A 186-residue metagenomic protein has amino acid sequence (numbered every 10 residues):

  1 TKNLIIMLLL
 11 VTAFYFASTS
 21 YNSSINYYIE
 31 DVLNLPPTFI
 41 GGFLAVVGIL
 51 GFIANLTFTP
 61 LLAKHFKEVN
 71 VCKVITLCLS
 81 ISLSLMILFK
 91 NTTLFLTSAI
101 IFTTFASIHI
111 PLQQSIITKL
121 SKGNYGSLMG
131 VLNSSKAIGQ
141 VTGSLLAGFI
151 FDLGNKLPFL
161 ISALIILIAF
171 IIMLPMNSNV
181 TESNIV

Functional and structural regions predicted by a protein language model:
A13-N22, A106: Conserved extracellular-gate-facing transmembrane-helix segments in secondary transporters
S23-F39: Short amphipathic helix-loop junctions that connect adjacent transmembrane helices in Major Facilitator Superfamily/SLC
A54-K67, F151: Helix-to-loop junctions at the C-terminal end of transmembrane segments in multipass secondary transporters
N70-L85: Structural signature of the two symmetry-related core transmembrane helices
I87-S98: Helix-loop junctions at membrane interfaces in 12-TM secondary transporters
I108-S121: Intracellular juxtamembrane helix-capping segments at the cytosolic ends of symmetry-related transmembrane helices
N124-L153: A late C-terminal transmembrane helix in Major Facilitator Superfamily
S162-V186: Multi-pass alpha-helical transporter architecture, strongest for 12-TM Major Facilitator/SLC carriers used
